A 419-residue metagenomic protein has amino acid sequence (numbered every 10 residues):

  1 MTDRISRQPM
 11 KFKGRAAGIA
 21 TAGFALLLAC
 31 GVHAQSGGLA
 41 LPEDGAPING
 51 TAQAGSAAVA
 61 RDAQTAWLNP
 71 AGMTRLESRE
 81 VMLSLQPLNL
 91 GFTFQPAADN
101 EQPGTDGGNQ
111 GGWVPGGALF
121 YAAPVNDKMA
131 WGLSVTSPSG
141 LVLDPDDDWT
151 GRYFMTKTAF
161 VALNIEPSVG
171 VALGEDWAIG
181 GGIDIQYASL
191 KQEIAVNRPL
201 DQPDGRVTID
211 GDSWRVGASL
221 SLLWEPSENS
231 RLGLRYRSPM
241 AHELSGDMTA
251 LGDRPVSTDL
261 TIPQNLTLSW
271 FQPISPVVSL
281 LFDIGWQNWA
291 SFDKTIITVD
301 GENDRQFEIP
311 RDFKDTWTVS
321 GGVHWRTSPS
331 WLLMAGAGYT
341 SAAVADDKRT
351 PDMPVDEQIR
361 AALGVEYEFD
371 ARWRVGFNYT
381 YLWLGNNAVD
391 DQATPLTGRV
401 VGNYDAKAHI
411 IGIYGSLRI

Functional and structural regions predicted by a protein language model:
M1-G14: N-terminal secretory signal peptides that target proteins for export/translocation
G18-A29: Bacterial N-terminal signal peptides
C30-A34: Sec/Tat signal peptide C-region and signal peptidase I cleavage site
Q35-A52, Q95, D99-D106, W113-I419: Outer-membrane beta-barrel porins/channels
G37-G55, T74-T93: Transmembrane beta-strand segments of Gram-negative outer membrane beta-barrel proteins
Q53-D62, T105-N109: Asp/Glu-centered strand-loop micro-motifs enriched in Gly/Pro and often flanked by an aromatic residue
S56-A60, A66-R79, Y121-K128, L173: Outer-membrane beta-barrel pore proteins
A57, L88-G91, S341, W383: Active-site/binding-pocket entry motifs
